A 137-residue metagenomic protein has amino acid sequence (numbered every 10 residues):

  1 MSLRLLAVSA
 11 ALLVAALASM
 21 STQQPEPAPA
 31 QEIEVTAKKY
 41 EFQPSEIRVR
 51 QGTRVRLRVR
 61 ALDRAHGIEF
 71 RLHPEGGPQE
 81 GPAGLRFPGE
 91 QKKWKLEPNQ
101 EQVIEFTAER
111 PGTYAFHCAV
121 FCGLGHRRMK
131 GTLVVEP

Functional and structural regions predicted by a protein language model:
M1-L5: Positively charged n-region of N-terminal signal peptides that target proteins for export
A7-A16: Bacterial N-terminal signal peptides
M20-P137: Extracytoplasmic copper-binding redox domains, predominantly the cupredoxin/blue-copper superfamily
